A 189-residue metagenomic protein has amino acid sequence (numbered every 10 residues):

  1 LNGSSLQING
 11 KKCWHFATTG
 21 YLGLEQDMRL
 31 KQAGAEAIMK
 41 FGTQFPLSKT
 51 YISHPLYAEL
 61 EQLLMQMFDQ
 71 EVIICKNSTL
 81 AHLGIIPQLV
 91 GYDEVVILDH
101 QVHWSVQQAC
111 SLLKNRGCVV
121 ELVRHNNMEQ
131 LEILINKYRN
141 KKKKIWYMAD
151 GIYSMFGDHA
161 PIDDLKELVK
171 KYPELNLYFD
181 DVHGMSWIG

Functional and structural regions predicted by a protein language model:
L1-Q44, L175: N-terminal "arm"/small-domain region of PLP-dependent enzymes with the aminotransferase-like
G23-L24, T50-H54, W104, M128-E129 (+2 more regions): Short, small-residue-enriched loops and turns at beta-alpha junctions that line or gate enzyme active sites
Q32-N77: Conserved N-terminal alpha-helix of the aminotransferase class I/II PLP-enzyme fold
Q88-W104: Conserved PLP-anchoring active-site segment centered on the Schiff-base-forming lysine
V106-N115: Active-site-proximal loop->helix
E121-Y178: Active-site phosphate-binding strand-loop segment of PLP-dependent enzymes
